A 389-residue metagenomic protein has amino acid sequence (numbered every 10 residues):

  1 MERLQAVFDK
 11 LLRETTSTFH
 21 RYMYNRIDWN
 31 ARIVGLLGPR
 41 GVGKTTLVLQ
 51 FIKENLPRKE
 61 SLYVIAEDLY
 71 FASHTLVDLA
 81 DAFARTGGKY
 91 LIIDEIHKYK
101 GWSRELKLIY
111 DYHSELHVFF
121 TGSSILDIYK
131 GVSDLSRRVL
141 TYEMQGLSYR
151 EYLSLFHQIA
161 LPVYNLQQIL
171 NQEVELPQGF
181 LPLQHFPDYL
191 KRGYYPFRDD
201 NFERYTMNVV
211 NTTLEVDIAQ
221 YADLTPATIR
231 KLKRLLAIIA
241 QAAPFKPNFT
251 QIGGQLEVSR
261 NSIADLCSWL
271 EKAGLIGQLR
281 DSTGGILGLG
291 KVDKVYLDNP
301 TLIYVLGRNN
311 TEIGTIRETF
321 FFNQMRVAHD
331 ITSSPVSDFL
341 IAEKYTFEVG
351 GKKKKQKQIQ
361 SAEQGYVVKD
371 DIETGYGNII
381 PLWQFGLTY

Functional and structural regions predicted by a protein language model:
M1-R26: N-terminal pre-Walker A segment at the start of P-loop NTPase domains
E2-K10, S123, Y129-L236, A240: Interdomain motor-coupling "hinge/lid" segment immediately C-terminal to the ATP-binding subdomain of NTP-driven enzymes
L36: Hydrophobic anchor at the beta1->P-loop junction of P-loop NTPases
K44-T45: Conserved lysine of the Walker
R58-Y90: Short glycine-rich substrate-engagement loop in P-loop NTPases that contacts/grips substrate
I92, H117-S123: Structural recognition of the conserved hydrophobic beta-strand(s) that form the central parallel beta-sheet of P-loop
Y194-S337: Accessory nucleic acid-recognition modules appended to NTPase machines
F321, M325, F339-K355: Conserved catalytic cores of phosphodiester-cleaving nucleases, focusing on short active-site segments
